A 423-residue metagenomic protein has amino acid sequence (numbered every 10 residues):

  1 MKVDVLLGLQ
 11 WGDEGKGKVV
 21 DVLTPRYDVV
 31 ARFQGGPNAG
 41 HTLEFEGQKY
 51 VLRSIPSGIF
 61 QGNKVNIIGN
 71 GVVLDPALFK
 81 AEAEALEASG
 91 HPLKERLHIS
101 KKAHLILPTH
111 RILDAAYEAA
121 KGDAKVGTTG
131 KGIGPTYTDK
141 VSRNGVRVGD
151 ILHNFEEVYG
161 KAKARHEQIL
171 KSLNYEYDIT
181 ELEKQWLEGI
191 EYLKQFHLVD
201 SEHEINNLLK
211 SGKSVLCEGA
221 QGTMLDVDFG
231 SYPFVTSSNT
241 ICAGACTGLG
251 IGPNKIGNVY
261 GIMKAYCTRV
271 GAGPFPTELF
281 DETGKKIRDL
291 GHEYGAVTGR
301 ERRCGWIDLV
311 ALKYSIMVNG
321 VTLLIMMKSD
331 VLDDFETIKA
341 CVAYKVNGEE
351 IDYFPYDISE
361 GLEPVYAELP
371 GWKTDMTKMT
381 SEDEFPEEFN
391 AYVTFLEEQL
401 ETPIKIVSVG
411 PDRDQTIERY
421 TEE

Functional and structural regions predicted by a protein language model:
M1-E423: Non-transmembrane, aqueous-exposed alpha-helical and coiled segments at domain scale
